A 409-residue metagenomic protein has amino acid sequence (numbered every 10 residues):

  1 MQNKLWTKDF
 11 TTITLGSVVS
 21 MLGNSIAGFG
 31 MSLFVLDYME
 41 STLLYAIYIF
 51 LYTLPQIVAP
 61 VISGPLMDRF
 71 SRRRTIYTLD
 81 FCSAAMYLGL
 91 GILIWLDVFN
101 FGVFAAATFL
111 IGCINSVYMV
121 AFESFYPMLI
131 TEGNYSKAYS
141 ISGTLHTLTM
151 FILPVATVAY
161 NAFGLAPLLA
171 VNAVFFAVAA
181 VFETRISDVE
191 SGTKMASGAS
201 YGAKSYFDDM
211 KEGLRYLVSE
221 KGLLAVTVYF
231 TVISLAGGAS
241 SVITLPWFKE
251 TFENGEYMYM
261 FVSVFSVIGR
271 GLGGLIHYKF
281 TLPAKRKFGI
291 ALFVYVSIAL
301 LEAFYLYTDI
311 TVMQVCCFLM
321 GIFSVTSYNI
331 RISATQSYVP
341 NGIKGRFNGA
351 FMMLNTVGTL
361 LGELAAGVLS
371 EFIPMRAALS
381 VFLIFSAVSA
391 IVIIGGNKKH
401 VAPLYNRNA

Functional and structural regions predicted by a protein language model:
M1-F10, V189-T227: Juxtamembrane intracellular "pre-TM" segments in multi-pass secondary transporters
T11-G28, I49-M67, S71-M86, V103-A159 (+6 more regions): Substrate-agnostic recognition of the 12-TM MFS/MFS-like secondary transporter fold
G30, M39-I49, S140, E256-S263 (+1 more regions): Small-residue hotspots at the loop-to-helix junctions and early N-terminal turns of transmembrane alpha-helices
L36, G89-I94, I111, E183 (+3 more regions): MFS-fold secondary transporters
R69, R73-T75, L79, T244-A409: C-terminal transmembrane bundle of multi-pass solute transporters/carriers
I92-A107, Y305-C316: Helix-loop junctions at membrane interfaces in 12-TM secondary transporters
F101-A106, G112, K137-M195, M260 (+4 more regions): Hydrophobic alpha-helical transmembrane segments
F163-A170, D209-G271: A single, central transmembrane helix in multi-pass transporters
